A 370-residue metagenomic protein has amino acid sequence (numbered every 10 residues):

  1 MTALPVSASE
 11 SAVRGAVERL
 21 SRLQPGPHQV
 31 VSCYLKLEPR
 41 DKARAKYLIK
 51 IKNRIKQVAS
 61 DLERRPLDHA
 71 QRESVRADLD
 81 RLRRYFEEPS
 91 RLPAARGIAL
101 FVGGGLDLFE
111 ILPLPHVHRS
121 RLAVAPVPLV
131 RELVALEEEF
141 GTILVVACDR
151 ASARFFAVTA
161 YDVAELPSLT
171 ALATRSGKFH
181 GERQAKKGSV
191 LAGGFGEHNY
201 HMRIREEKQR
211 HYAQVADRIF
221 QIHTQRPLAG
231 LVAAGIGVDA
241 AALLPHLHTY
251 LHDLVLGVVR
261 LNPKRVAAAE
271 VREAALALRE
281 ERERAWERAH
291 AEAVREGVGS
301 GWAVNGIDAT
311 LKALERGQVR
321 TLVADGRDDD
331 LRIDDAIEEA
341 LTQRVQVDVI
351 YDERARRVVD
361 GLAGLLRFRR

Functional and structural regions predicted by a protein language model:
M1-R370: Terminal alpha-helical anchor/extension segments at protein ends
